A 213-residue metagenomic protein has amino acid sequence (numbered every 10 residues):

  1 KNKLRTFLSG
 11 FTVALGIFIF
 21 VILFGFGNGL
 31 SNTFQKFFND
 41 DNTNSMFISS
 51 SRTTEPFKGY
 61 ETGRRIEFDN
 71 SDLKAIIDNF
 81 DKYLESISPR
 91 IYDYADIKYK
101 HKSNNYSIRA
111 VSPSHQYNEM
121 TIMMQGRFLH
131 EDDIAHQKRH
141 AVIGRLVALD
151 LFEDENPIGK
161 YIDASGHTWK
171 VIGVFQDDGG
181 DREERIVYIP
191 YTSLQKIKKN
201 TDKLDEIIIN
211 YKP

Functional and structural regions predicted by a protein language model:
K1-F18: N-terminal Sec/SRP start-transfer signal
S9-G10, I22, F37, S107: Residue-level recognition of specific faces of alpha-helices
G10-T12, G25, G166: Residue-level recognition of transmembrane alpha-helices in multi-pass small-molecule transporters/permeases
G16-L23, G27: Alpha-helical transmembrane segments
G27-S107, S114-Y117, D150, Q195-K196: Hydrophobic, regular-secondary-structure patches
G59-E61, Y99-S103, E131-H136, D178-R182 (+1 more regions): Short glycine-enriched loop/turn motifs at secondary-structure junctions
S114-L129, R139-P213: Mid-to-C-terminal secondary-structure elements that act as membrane-proximal/extracytoplasmic interface segments
